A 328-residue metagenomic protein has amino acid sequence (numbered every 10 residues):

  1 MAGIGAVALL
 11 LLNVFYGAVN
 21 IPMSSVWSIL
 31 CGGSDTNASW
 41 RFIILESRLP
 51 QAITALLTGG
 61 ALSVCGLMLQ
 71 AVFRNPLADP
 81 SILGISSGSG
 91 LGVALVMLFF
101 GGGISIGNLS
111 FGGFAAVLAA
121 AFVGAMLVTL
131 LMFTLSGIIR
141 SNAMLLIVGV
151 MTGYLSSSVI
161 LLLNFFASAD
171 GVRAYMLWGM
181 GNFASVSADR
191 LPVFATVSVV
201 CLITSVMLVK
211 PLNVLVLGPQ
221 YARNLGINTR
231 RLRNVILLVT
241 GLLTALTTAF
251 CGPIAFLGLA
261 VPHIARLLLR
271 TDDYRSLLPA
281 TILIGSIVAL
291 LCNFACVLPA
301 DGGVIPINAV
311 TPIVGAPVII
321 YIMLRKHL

Functional and structural regions predicted by a protein language model:
M1-L328: Alpha-helical transmembrane segments in inner-membrane proteins
